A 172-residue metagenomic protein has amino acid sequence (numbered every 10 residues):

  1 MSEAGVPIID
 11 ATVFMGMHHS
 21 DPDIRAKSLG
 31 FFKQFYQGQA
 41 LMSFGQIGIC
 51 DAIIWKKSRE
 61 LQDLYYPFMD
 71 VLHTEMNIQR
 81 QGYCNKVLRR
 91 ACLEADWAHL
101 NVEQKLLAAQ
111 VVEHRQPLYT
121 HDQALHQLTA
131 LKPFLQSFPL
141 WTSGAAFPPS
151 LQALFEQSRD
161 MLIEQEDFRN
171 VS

Functional and structural regions predicted by a protein language model:
M1-M42, K57-D63, P148, Q152-S172: Short, well-structured N-terminal submotif of metal-dependent ribonuclease cores
S2, E113-S172: Acidic, PIN/NYN-like endoribonuclease modules and their adjacent C-terminal/linker elements
I9, S43-F44, Y119-D122: Short His-Asn-centered micro-motif
A11, W97-A108, D122-A124: Conserved glycosyltransferase catalytic-site signature
F14, I47, L125-H126: A generic structural signal for short hydrophobic patches within well-formed alpha-helices
L29-K33, M69, K105-A109, H126: Short amphipathic alpha-helical segments and helix-helix/interface helices
M69-A98: Acidic catalytic patch
